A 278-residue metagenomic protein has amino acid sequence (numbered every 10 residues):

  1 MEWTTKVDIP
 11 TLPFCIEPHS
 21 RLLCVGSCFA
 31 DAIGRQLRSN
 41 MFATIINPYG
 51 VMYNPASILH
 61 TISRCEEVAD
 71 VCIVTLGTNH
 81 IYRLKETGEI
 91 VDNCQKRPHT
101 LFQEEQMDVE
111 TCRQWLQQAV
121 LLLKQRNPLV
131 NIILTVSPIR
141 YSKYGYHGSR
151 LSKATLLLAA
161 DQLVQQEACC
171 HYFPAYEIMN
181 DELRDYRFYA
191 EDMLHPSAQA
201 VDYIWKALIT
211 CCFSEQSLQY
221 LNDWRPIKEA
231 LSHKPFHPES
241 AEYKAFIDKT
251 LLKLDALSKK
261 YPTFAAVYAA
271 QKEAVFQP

Functional and structural regions predicted by a protein language model:
M1-P278: Extracellular glycan-modifying ectodomains
